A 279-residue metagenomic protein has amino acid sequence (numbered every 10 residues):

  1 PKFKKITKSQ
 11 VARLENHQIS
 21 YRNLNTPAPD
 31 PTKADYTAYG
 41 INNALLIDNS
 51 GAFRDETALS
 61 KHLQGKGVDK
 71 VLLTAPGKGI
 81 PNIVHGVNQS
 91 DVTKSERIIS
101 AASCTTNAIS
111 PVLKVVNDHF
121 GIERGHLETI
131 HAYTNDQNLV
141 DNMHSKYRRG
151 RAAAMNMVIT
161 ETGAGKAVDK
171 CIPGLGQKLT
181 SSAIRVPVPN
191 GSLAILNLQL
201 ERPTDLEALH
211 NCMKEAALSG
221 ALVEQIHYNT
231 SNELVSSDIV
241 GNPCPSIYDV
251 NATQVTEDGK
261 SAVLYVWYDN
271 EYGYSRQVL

Functional and structural regions predicted by a protein language model:
P1-G150, T256, V278: N-terminal Rossmann-like NAD(P) cofactor-binding subdomain of oxidoreductases, focused on the glycine-rich
P1-T37, G121-R124, T129-A262: C-terminal substrate-binding/catalytic lobe of Rossmann-fold NAD(P)-dependent oxidoreductases
D48, I195, D269: Acidic active-site catalytic centers that drive phospho-/nucleotidyl reactions and related ester hydrolyses
E96-S100, S261-V266: Short pre-catalytic strand/loop immediately N-terminal to key active-site residues, enriched for Gly-Thr
N107, P203-T204, Y272-G273: A generic structural signal for alpha-helix starts
R185-P189, W267-Y274: Glycine-rich phosphate/pyrophosphate-binding beta-alpha loops
